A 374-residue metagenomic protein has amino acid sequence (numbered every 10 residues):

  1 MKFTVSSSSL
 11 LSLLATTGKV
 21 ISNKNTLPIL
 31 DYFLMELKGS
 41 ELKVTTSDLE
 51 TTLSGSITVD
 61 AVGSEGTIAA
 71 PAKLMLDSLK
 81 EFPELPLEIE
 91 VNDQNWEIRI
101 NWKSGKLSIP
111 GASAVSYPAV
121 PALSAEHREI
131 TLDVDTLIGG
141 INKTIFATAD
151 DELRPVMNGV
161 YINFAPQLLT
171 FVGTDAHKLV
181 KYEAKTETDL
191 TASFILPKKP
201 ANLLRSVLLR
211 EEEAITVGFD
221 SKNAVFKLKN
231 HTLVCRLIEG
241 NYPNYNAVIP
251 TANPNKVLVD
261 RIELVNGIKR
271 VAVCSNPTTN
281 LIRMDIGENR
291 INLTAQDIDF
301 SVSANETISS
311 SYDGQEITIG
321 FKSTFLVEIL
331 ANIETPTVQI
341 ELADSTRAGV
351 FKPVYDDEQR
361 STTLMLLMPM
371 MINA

Functional and structural regions predicted by a protein language model:
M1-A374: Structural preference for solvent-exposed beta-strand-turn elements and adjacent flexible terminal/loop segments within
